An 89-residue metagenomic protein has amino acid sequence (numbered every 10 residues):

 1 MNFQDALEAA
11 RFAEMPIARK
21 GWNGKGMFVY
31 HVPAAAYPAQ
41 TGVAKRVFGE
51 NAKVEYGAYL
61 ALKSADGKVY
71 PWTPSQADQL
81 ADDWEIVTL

Functional and structural regions predicted by a protein language model:
M1-F3, V29, Y70, Q79: Contiguous, function-dense segments enriched for cysteine-driven chemistry and partner/ligand-binding capacity
F3-K45, A52, A65: Catalytic phosphate/metal-binding cores of nucleic-acid and nucleotide-processing enzymes, i.e., regions that mediate
E50-Y56: Glycine-rich, flexible loop segments associated with nucleotide phosphate handling
Y56-L89: Short, compact, well-ordered microdomains
